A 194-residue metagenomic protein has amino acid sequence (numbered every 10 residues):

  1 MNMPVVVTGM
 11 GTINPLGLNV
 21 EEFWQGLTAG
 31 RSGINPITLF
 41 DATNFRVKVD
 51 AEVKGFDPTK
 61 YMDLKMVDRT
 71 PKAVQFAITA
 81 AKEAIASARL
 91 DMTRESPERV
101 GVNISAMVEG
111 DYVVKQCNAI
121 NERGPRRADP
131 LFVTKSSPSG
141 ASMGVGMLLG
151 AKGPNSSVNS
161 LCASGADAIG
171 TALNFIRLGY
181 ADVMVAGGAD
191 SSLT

Functional and structural regions predicted by a protein language model:
M1-M66: ACP-dependent fatty acid/polyketide chain-elongation machinery
N2, P15-L18, T28-I37, A86-E98 (+1 more regions): Acyl-thioester C-C bond-transforming condensing/cleaving domain
E22, A73-A80, S164, A168: Generic hydrophobic secondary-structure packing signal
L39-L90, P138-K152: A glycine- and small-residue-enriched flexible loop/hinge segment at structural boundaries
A42-F45, S96-V100: Short, conserved alpha-helical segments within structured domains
A77, G101-S105: Short, conserved beta-strand segments within well-ordered enzyme catalytic domains that often line or immediately flank
